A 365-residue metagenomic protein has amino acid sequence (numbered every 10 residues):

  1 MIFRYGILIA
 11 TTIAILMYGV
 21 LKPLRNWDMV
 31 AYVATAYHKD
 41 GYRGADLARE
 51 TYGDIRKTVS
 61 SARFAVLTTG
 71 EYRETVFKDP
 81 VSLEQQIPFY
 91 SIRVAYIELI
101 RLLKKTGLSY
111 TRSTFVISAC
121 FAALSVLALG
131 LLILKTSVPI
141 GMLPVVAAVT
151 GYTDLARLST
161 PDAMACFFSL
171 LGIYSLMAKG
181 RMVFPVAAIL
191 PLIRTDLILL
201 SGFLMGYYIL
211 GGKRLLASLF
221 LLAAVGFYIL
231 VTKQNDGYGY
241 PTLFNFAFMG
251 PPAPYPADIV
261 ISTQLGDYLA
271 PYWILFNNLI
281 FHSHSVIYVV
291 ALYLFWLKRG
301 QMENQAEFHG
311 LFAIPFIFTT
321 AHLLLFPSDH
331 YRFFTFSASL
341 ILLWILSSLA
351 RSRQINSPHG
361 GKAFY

Functional and structural regions predicted by a protein language model:
I9, V145, G300-L324, F336 (+1 more regions): Transmembrane alpha-helix segments characteristic of polytopic inner-membrane glycan-assembly/cell-envelope
G41-I92: Interfacial juxtamembrane loops and adjacent helix segments that form the catalytic/substrate-binding surfaces
S82-V94, E98, T106-L124: Loop-to-helix entry region of an early transmembrane alpha helix in multi-pass inner-membrane enzymes
R112-S113, L129-T150, F167, M182: Transmembrane-helix signature of polytopic, membrane-embedded enzymes that assemble or transfer cell-envelope glycans
A128, M164-V183, L340-W344: Specific aromatic-rich, kink-prone transmembrane helix
A156-M164, H330-Y331: Short acidic/glycine- and proline-prone juxtamembrane loop motifs at membrane-interface regions of multi-pass membrane
L170-G172, M182-T195, L200-I209: Membrane-interface alpha helices of multi-pass inner-membrane proteins
N277-Q305, F316-T319: Hydrophobic, aromatic-rich transmembrane alpha-helices and their immediate juxtamembrane boundary segments
